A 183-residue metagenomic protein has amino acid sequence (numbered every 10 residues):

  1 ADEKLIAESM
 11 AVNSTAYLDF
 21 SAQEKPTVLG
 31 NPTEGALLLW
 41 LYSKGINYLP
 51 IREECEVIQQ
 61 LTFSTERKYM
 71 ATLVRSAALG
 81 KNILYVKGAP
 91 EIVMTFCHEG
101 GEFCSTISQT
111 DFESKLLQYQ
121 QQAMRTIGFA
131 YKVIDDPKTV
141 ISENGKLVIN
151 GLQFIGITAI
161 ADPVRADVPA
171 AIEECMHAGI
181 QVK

Functional and structural regions predicted by a protein language model:
A1-F154, I160, A170-K183: Cytosolic catalytic regions of ATP/NTP-dependent phosphoryl-transfer enzymes
